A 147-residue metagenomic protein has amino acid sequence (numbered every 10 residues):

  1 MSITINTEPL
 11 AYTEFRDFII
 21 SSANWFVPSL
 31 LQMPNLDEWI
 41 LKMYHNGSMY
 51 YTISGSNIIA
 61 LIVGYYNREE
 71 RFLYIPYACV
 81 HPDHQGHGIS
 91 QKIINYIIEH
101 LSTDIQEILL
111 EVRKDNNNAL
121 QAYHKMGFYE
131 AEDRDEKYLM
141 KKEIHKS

Functional and structural regions predicted by a protein language model:
I3-Y77, H81-D83, I94, H100 (+1 more regions): Acetyl-CoA-dependent GNAT
S29, H87, I108-L109: A generic secondary-structure micro-motif detector that highlights 1-2 residue hydrophobic/ambivalent hotspots embedded
Y77, H81-N95, K114-Q121, K125: Conserved glycine-rich acetyl-CoA-binding loop
L101-E111: Conserved GNAT acetyl-CoA-binding A-motif
L110-L120, E136-K142: Conserved beta-strand-loop-alpha-helix junction that forms the acyl-donor binding cleft
H124-R134: Conserved acetyl-CoA-binding loop of GNAT-fold acetyltransferases
E143-S147: Generic C-terminal helix-cap and adjacent flexible tail
